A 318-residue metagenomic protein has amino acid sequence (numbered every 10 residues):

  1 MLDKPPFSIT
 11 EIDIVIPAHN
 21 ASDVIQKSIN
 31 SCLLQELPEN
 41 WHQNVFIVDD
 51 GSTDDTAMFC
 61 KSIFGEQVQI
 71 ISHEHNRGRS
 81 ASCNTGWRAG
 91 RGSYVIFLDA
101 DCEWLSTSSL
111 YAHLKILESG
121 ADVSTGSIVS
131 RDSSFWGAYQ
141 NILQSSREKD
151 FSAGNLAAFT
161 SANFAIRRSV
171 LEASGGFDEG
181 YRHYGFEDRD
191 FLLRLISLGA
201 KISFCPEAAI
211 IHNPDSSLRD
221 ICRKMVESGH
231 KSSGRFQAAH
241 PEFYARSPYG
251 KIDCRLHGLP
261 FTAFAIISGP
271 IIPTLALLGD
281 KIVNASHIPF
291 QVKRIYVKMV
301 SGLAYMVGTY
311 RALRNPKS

Functional and structural regions predicted by a protein language model:
A21-L34: Short, well-formed alpha-helical segments that are part of the catalytic scaffolds of diverse glycosyltransferases
S31, D49-M58, H75, C102-E103: A conserved acidic beta->alpha catalytic loop
H73-G90: Glycine-rich, basic loop-to-helix element that forms the pyrophosphate-binding segment of sugar-nucleotide handling
V95: Short aromatic/hydrophobic "clamp" motif used to bind/position activated sugar donors
T107-G137: Conserved donor NDP-sugar-binding/catalytic core segment of glycosyltransferases
S130-R131, E148-I166, R182-Y184: A recurrent flexible, glycine/aromatic-enriched loop bordering the glycosyltransferase active site that acts as
N163-F164, V170-G175, R182-A209: A short, conserved alpha-helix in the catalytic core of glycosyltransferases
A209-V297, S301: Active-site-adjacent helix/loop segment of glycosyltransferases that harbors family-specific signature motifs
